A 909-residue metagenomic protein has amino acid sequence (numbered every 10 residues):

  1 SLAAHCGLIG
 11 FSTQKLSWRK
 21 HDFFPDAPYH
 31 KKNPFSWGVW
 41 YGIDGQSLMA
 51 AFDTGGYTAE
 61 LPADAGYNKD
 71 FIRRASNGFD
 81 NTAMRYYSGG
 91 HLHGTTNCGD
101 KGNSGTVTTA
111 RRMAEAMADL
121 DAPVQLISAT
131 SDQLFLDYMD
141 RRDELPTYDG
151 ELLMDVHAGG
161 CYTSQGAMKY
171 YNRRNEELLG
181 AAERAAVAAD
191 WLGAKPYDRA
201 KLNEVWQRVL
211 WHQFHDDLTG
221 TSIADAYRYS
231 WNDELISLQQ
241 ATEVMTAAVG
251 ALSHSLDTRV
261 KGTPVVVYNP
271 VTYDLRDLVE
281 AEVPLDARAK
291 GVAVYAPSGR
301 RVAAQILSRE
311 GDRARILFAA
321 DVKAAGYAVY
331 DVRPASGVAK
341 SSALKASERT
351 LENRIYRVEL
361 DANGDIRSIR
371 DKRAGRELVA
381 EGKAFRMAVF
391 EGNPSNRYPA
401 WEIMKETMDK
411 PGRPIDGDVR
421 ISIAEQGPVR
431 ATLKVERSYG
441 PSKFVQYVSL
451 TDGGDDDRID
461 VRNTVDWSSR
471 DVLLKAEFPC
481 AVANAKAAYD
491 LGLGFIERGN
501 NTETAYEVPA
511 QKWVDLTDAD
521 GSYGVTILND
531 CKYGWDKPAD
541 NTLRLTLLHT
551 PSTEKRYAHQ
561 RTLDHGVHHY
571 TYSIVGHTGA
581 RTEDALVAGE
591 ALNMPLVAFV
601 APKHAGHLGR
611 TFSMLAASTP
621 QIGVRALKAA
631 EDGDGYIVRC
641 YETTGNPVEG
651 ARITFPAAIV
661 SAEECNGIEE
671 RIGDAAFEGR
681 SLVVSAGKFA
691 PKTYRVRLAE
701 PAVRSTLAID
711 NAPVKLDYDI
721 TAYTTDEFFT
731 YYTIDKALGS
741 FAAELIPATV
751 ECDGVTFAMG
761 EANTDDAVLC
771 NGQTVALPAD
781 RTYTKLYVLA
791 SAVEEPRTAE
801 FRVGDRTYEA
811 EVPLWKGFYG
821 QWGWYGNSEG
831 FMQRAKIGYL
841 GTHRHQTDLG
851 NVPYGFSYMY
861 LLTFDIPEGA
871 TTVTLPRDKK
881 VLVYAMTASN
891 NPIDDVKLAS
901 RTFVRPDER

Functional and structural regions predicted by a protein language model:
S1-L2, D22-P25, N103-R111, Y138-D140 (+4 more regions): A short acidic (Asp/Glu
L2, S36, F71, T246 (+2 more regions): C-terminal (or distal) subdomains of carbohydrate-active enzymes
L2-A63, P813-Q821, Y825-G826: Surface-exposed loop and adjacent secondary-structure segments within mature catalytic domains
L2-L8, H30-K32, R112-D121, L285-A287 (+3 more regions): Short, surface-exposed basic-aromatic patches at helix termini and helix-loop junctions that form
T13-R19, D119-Y138, A296, I306 (+4 more regions): A generic structural motif
K31-D80, K410-R437: Active-site cores of enzymes that catalyze phosphoryl transfer or operate on phosphate-rich substrates
D44-R259, V265-T272, K323, S522-P602 (+1 more regions): Catalytic grooves of carbohydrate-active enzymes
A702-R909: N-terminal/edge-of-domain interface segments
